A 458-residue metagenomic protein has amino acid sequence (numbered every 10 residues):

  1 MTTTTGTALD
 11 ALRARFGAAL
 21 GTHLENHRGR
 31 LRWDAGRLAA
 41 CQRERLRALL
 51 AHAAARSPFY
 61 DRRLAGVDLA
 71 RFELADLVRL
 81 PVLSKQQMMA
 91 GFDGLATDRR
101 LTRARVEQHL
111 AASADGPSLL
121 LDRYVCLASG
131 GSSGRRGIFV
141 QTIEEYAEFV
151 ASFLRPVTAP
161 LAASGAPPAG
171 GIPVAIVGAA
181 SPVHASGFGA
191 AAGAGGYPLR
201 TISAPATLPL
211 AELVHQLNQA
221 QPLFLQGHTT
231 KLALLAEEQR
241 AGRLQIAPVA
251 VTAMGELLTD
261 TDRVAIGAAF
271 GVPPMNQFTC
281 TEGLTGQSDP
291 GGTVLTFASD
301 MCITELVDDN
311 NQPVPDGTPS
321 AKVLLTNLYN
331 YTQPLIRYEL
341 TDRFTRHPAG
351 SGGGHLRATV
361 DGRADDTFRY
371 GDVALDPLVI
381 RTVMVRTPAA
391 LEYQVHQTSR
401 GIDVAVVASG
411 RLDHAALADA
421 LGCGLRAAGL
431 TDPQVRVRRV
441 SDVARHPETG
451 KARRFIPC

Functional and structural regions predicted by a protein language model:
M1-A128, R135-R155, A159-A169, Q219-F224 (+4 more regions): Nucleotide 5′-phosphate-binding alpha/beta core
A53, S129, V174, L225 (+7 more regions): Residue-level signal for inorganic ion chemistry
E144-A147, A151-F153, P173-K231: AMP-binding/adenylate-forming
A192-G193, G242-Q245, G291-T296: Short, hinge-like loop/turn segments at secondary-structure boundaries
Y197, A247, A269-P273: Short, structured coil segments at secondary-structure junctions
P205-E212, P222-R263, M275-E282: Adenylate-forming
L225, L324, Y329-D432: AMP-binding/adenylate-forming catalytic core of the ANL superfamily
L258-A349, D365: Conserved AMP-binding/adenylate-forming
